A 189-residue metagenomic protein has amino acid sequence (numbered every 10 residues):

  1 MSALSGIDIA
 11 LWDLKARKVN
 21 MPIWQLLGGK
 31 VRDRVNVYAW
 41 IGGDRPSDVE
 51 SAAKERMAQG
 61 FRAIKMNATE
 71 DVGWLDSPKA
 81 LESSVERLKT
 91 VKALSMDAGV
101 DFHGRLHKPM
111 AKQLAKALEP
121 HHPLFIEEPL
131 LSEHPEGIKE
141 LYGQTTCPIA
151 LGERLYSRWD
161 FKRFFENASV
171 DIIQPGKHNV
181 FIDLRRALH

Functional and structural regions predicted by a protein language model:
M1-K18: Metal- or metallocofactor-binding catalytic centers and their adjacent structured scaffolds across diverse enzyme
A10, N67, H103, P129-L130 (+2 more regions): Anionic group-transfer/hydrolysis microenvironments
D13, Q25, K89, K139 (+1 more regions): Active-site phosphate/pyrophosphate- and oxyanion-stabilizing loops and adjacent acidic/basic residues in soluble
A16-R17, M21-V35: N-terminal amphipathic alpha-helix/helix-capping segment at the start of soluble metabolic enzymes
R34-T145: Metal-dependent enolase-superfamily TIM-barrel catalytic cores that perform enediolate-based chemistry
E133-H189: Catalytic alpha/beta core domains of metabolic enzymes, predominantly
